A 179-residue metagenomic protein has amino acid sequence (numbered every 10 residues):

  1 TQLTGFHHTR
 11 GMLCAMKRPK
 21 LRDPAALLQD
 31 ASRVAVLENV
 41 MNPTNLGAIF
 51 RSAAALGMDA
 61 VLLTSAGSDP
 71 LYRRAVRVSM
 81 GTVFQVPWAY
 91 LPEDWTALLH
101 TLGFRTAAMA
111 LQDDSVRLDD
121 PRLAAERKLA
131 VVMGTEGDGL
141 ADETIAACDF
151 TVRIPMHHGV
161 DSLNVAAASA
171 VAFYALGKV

Functional and structural regions predicted by a protein language model:
T1-Q2, T9, P19-R22: A short acidic, glycine/proline-enriched capping/turn motif at secondary-structure boundaries, especially helix N-cap
T1-T4, R105: N-terminal positively charged helical leader segments and presequences
L3, L98, L118, S162-A166: Short, charged, surface-exposed secondary-structure boundary motifs
T4, R73-A75, T101, R117-R122 (+1 more regions): Short, well-ordered secondary-structure micro-motifs
G11-C14, S52-L56, G67-F84, D142-V179: Structured adenosyl-cofactor binding patch, chiefly the S-adenosyl-L-methionine
M16-D114: RNA substrate-binding interface of SAM-dependent RNA methyltransferases
A108-V160: Active-site/ligand-binding-proximal alpha/beta "capping" segment
